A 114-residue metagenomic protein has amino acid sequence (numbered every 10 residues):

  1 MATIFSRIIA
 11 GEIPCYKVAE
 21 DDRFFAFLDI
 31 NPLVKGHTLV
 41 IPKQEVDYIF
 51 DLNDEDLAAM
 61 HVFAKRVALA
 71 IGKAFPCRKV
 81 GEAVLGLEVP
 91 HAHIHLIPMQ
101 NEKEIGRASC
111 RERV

Functional and structural regions predicted by a protein language model:
M1-R111: HIT superfamily nucleotide-processing domains
